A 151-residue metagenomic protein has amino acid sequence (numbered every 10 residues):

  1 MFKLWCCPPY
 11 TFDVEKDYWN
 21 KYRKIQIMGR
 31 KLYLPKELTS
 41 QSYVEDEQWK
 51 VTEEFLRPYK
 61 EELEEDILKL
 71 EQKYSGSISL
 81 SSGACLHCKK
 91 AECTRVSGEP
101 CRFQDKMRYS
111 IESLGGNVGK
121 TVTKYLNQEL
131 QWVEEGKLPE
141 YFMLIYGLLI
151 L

Functional and structural regions predicted by a protein language model:
M1-L151: Catalytic cores of enzyme domains
